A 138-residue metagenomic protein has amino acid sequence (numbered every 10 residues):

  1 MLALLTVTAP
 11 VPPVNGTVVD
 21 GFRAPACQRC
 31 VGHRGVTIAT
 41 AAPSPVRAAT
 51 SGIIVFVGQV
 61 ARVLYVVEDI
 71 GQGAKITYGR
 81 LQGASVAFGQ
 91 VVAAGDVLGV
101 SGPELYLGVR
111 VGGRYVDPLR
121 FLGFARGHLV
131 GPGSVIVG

Functional and structural regions predicted by a protein language model:
M1-Y65, A93-A94, V116-R120, F124-G138: Surface-exposed, glycine-biased beta-strand/turn segments
I38, Y65-E68, V92-L107: Short hydrophobic beta/alpha edge segments that flank linear recognition/processing sites
R47, I70-G95, R120-F124: Short histidine-centered loop motifs in beta-beta connectors
A48-T50, D69, A84-A87, V97-G99 (+2 more regions): Short C-terminal domain-edge/linker segments immediately following a structured domain
A49-G83, E104-Y106: Zn2+-dependent peptidoglycan hydrolase active-site motif and core
I70, L105-R120: Short, compositionally biased
